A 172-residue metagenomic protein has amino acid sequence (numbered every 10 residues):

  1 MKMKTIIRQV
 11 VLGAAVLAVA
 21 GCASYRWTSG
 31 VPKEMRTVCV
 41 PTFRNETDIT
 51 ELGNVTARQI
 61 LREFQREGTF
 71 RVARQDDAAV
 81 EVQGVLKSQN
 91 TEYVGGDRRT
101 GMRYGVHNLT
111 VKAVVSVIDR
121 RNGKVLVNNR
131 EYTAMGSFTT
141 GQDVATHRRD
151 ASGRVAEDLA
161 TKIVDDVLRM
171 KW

Functional and structural regions predicted by a protein language model:
M1-C22: Sec-dependent bacterial lipoprotein signal peptides
T5, K33, A145-T146: Short alpha-helical segments used as structural interaction elements across diverse proteins
R8-Q9, P41, I49-V55, A78-L86 (+1 more regions): A generic short-segment signal for beta-strand/edge and adjacent turn/coil regions
G21-R62, R66-D77, R121, E131 (+1 more regions): A structural "domain/chain start" motif
R26, E67-R71, D77, E81-L126 (+1 more regions): Surface-exposed short loop/turn segments
E46-R58, Y104, N108, T146-D158: Soluble non-cytosolic domains of exported or imported proteins
